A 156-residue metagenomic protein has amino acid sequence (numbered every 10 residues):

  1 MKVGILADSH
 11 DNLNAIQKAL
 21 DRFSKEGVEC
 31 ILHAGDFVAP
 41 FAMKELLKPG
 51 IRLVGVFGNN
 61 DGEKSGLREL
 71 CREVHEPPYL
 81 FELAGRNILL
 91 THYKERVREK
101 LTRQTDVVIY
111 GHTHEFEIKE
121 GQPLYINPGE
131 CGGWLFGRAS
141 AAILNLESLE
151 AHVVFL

Functional and structural regions predicted by a protein language model:
M1-G50, G62-R72, E76, G85 (+1 more regions): N-terminal active-site segment of His-dependent metallophosphoesterases
L6-A7, I31-D36, V54-N59, L89-H92 (+2 more regions): Active-site neighborhood of phospho(di)ester-bond hydrolases with catalytic His/Asp-centered motifs
H10-A15, V38-F41, N60-G66, E95-K100 (+2 more regions): Active-site environment of divalent metal-dependent phosphoester hydrolases
F41, G55-G58, L146-S148, L156: Metal-centered catalytic cores of metalloenzymes
G50-L53, Q122-P123: A short helix->loop->beta-strand "cap" motif at the edges of active sites that frequently abuts
V56, L83, E95: Acidic/Gly/His-enriched mid-domain segments of enzyme catalytic cores or analogous surface patches that mediate
V56-D61, P77-Y79: A short, structured active-site edge motif that brings together acidic residues
P77-A84, R103, E120-L156: Binuclear metal-dependent phosphoesterase catalytic core
